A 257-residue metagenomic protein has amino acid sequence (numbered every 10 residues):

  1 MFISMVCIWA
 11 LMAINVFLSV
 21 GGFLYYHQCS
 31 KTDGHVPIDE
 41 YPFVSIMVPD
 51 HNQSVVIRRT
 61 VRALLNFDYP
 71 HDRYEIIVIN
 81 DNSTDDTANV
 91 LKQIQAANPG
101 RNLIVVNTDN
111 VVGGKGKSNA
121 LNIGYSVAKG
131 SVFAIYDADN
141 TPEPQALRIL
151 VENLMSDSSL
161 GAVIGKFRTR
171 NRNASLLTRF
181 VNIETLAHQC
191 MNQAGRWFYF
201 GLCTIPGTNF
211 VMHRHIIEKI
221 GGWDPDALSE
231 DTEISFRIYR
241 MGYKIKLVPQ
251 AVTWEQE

Functional and structural regions predicted by a protein language model:
M1-E40: N-terminal membrane-anchoring/stem segments of glycan-assembly enzymes
G22, N98-G100, I104-G130, P144-L228: Long helical/loop segments within the catalytic core of UDP-sugar-dependent glycosyltransferases, especially the large
Q28-C29, Q53-F67: Short, well-formed alpha-helical segments that are part of the catalytic scaffolds of diverse glycosyltransferases
P42-S45, E75, E218, E233: Cell-envelope/extracellular polymer assembly enzymes that use nucleotide-activated donors
Q53-V56, S83, E143: Donor nucleotide-sugar binding loop of glycosyltransferases
R62-V111: Acidic donor-binding segment of Leloir-type glycosyltransferases
F133: Short aromatic/hydrophobic "clamp" motif used to bind/position activated sugar donors
D226, S235-T253: Catalytic donor-sugar/metal-binding loop of nucleotide-sugar-dependent glycosyltransferases
